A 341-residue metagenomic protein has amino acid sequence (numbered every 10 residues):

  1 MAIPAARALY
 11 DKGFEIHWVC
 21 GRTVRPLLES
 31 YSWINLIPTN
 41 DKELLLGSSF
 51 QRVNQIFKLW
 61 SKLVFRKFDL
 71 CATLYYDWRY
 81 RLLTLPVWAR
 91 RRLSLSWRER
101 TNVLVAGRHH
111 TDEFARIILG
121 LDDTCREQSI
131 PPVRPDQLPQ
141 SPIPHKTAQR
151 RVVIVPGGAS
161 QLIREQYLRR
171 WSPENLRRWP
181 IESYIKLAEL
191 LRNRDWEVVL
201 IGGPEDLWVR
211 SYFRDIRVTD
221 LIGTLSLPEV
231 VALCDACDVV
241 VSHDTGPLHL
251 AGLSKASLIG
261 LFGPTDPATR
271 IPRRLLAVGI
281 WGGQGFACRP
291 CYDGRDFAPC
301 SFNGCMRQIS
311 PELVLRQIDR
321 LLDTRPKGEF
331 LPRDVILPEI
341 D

Functional and structural regions predicted by a protein language model:
M1-D341: Catalytic machinery of carbohydrate-active enzymes, primarily nucleotide-sugar-dependent glycosyltransferases
